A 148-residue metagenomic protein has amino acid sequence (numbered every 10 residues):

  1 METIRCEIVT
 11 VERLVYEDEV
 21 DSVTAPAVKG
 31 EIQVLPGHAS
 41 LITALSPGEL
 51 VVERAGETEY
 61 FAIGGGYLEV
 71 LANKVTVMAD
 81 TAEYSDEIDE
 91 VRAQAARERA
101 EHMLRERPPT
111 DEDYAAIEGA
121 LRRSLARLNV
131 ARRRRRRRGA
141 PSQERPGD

Functional and structural regions predicted by a protein language model:
M1-Y60: A positional/architectural concept
R13, G64-G65, I88-D89: Short, flexible segments with low predicted structural confidence
T24-A25, I42, E69-V70, S85-E87: A short local loop/turn or secondary-structure capping micro-motif enriched for an aromatic residue
V51-A72, V77-A79: Helix-adjacent hinge/juxtasegments
Y84-G147: Acidic/glycine-rich phosphate/pyrophosphate-binding loops and surrounding catalytic core that coordinate Mg2+
